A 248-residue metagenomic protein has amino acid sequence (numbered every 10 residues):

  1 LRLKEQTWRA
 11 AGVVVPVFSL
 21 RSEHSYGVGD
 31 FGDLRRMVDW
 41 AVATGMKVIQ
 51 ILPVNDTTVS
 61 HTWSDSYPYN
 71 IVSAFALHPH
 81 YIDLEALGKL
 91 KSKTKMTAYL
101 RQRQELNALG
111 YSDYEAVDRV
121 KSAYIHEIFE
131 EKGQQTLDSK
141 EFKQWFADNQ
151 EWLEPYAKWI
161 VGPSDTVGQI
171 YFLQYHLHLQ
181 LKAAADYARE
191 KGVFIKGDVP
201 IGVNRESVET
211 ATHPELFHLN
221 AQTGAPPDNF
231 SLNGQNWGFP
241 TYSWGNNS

Functional and structural regions predicted by a protein language model:
R2-K4, R35-A43, D148, A184-R189: Short amphipathic alpha-helices and their capping/turn segments at secondary-structure boundaries
R2-R9, V14, E23, H61-L179 (+1 more regions): Alpha-amylase-like alpha-glycosidases and glucanotransferases acting on alpha-linked glucans and related
Q6, D33-T57: Catalytic domains of carbohydrate-active enzymes, especially glycoside hydrolases
A11-V15, I49-Q50, I195-G197: Hydrophobic faces of well-ordered beta-strands that scaffold small-molecule active sites in alpha/beta enzyme cores
G12-R36: N-terminal catalytic cores of NTP/NDP-binding nucleotidyl/phosphoryl-transfer enzymes
A41, I51, W159, A188 (+1 more regions): Conserved, mostly hydrophobic/aromatic
Q50-S60, V199-N204: Short, solvent-exposed turn/loop segments enriched in Gly/Ser/Thr/Pro and often Arg
Q174-N204: Conserved, well-ordered alpha-helix/loop/beta-strand core segments that scaffold catalytic motifs
